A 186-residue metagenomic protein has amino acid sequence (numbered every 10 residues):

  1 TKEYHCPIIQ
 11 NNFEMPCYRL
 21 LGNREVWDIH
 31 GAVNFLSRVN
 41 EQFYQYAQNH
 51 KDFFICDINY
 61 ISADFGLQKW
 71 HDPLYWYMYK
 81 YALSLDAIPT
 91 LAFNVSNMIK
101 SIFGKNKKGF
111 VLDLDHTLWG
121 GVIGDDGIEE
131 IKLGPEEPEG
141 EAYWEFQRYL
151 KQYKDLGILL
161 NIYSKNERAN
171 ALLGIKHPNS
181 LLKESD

Functional and structural regions predicted by a protein language model:
T1-L112, L118-G134: Extracellular glycan-modifying ectodomains
V111, D115-D186: Alpha-helical substrate-recognition element adjacent to the catalytic core
